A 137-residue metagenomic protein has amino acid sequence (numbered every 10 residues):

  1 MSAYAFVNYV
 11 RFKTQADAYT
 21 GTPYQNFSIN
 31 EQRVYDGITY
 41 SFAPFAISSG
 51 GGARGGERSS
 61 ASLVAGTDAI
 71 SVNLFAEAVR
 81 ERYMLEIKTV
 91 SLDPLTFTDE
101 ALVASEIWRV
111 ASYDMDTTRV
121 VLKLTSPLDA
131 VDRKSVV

Functional and structural regions predicted by a protein language model:
M1-F42: Polar/acidic, low-complexity leader/linker segments enriched in S/T/G and N/D
V7, Q25, N30, S62 (+4 more regions): Surface-exposed, interaction-prone regions used to assemble/regulate multi-protein complexes
V7-A18, I70-S112: Short, acidic/charged, Gly/Pro-enriched secondary-structure junctions
R33-G55, S60: N-terminal, Lys/Arg-enriched amphipathic/low-complexity engagement segments that precede the first folded domain
G56, S112-P127: Short, solvent-exposed secondary-structure boundary/capping segments
S59-F75: Charged, amphipathic alpha-helical segments
G66-D68, V90, M115, P127-D129: Solvent-exposed coil/turn segments that connect beta secondary-structure elements in extracytoplasmic/periplasmic
V136: Conserved small/polar residues in nucleotide/adenosyl-binding loops
